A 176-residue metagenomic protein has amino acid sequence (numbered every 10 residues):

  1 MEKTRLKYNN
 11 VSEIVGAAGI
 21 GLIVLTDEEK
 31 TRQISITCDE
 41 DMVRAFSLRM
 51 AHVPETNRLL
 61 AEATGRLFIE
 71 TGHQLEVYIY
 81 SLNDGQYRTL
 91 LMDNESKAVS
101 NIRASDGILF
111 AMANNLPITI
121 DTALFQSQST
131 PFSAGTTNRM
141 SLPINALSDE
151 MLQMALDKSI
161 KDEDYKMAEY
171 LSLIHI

Functional and structural regions predicted by a protein language model:
E2-D149, I160, E169: Divalent-cation
L152: C-terminal binding/interaction regions
D162-D164: Short helix-adjacent coil turns
I174-I176: Conserved small/polar residues in nucleotide/adenosyl-binding loops
